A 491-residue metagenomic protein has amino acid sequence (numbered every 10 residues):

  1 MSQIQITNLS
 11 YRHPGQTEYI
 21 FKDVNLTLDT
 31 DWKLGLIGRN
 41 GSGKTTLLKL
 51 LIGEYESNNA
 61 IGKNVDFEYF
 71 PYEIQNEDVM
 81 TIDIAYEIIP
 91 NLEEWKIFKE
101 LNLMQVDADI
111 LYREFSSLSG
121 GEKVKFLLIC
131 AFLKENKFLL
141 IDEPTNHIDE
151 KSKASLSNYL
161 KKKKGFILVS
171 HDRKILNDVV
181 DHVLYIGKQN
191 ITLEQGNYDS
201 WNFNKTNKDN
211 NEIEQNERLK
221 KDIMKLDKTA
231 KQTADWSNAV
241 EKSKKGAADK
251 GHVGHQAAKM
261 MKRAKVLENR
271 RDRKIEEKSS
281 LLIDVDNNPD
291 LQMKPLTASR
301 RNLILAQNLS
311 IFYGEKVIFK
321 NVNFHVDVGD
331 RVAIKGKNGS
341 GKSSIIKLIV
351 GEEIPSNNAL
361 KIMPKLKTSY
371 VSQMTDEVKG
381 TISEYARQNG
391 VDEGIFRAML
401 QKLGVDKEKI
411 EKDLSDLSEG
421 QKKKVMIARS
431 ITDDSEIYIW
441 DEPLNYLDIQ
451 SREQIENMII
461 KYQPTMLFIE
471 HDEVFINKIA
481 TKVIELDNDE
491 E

Functional and structural regions predicted by a protein language model:
M1-E212, N216, A298-E491: ABC ATP-binding cassette signature C-motif
S2-I4, E212-V317: Flexible nucleotide-interacting loop at or near the entrance of a catalytic core
